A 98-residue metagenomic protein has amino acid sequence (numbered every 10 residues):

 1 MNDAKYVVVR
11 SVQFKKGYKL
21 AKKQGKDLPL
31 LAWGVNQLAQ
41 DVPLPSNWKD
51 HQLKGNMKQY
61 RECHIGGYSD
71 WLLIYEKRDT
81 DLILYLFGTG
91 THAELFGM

Functional and structural regions predicted by a protein language model:
M1-V7, K16, K23-L28, W33 (+2 more regions): Enriched for short, Lys/Arg-rich terminal
V7-V8, S46: Residues that recognize and position ribonucleotide moieties
S11: Residue-level signal for threonine
G17-A21, L38, Y60: Alpha-helix C-capping/helix-to-loop hinge sites
L30-Q37, Q52: Residue-level detector of alpha-helical secondary structure
A39-I65: A short, surface-exposed loop/turn module that caps and links secondary-structure elements
